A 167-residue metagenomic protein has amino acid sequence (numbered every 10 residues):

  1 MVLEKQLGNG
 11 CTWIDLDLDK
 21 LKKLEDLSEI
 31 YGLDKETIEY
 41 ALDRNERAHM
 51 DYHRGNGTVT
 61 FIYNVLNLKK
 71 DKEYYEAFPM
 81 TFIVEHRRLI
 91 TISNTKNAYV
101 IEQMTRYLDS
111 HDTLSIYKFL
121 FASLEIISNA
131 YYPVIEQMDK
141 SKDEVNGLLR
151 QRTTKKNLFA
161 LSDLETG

Functional and structural regions predicted by a protein language model:
M1-G167: Peripheral, non-transmembrane regulatory/ligand-interaction domains of membrane transport proteins
